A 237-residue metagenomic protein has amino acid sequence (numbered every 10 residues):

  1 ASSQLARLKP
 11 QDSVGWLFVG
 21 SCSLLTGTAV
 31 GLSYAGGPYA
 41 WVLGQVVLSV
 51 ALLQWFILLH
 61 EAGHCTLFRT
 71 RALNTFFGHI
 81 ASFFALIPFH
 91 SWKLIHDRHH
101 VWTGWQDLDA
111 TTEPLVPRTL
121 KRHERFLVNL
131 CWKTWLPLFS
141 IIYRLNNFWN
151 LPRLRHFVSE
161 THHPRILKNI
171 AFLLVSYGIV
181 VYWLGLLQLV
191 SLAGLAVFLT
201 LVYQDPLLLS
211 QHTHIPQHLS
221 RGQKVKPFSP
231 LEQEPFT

Functional and structural regions predicted by a protein language model:
A1-S49, F84-G194: Non-catalytic, topology-defining segments of multipass membrane proteins
L5-L8, E61-C65: Transmembrane alpha-helical segments that serve as helix-helix packing and pore/cofactor-lining elements in multipass
G31, R69-T70, D109, R221: Hydrophobic alpha-helical membrane-insertion segments
S49-L59, P88-W92, P137-F148, A193-R221: Transmembrane alpha-helical segments that form the membrane-embedded catalytic/substrate-channel core of multi-pass
I57-H64, H99-H100: Active-site recognition of the HExxH zinc-binding catalytic motif
G63, L67-F68, G104, L219: Active-site-flanking alpha-helical
R69-S82: Post-HEXXH active-site segment of zinc metalloproteases
Q211, I215-T237: Flexible internal linker/loop segments at domain or repeat junctions
